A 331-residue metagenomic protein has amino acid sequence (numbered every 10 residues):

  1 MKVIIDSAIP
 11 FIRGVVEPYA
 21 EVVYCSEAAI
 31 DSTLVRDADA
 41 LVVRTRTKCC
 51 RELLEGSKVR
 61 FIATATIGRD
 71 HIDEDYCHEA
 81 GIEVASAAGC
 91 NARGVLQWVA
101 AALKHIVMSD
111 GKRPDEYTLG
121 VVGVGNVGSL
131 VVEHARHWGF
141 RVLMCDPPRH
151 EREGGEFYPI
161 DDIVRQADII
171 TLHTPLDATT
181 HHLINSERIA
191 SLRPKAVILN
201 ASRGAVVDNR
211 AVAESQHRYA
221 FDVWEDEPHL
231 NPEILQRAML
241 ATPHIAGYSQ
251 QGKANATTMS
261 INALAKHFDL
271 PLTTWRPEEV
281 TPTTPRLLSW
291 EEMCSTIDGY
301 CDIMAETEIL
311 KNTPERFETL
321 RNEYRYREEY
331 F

Functional and structural regions predicted by a protein language model:
M1-A38: N-terminal glycine-/charge-rich "phosphate-binding" loop or analogous flexible N-terminal tail
P10, H137-G154: NAD(P)-binding Rossmann-fold cofactor-contacting core
V35-A40, G56-R60, R165-I170, R193-A196: Short acidic/histidine-rich motifs immediately flanking catalytic phosphotransfer sites in two-component signaling
D39-D110: Phosphate/diphosphate ligand-binding glycine-rich loop within oxidoreductases
C49-C50, R149-E233: Rossmann-like adenosine-cofactor binding region
L96, D115-R136: Glycine-rich adenosine-cofactor-binding loop
L96-K112, H137-F140, A238, T257-K266: Oxidoreductase and adenylate-handling cofactor-binding alpha/beta cores
K195, A201-F331: Rossmann-like dinucleotide-binding domain for NAD(H)/NADP(H)
